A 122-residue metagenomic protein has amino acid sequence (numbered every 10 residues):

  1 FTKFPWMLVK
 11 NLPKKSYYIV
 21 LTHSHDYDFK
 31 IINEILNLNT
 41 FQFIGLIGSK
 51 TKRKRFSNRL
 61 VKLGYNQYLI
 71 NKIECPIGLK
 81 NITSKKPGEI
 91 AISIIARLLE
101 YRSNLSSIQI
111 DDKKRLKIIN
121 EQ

Functional and structural regions predicted by a protein language model:
F1-K3, C75: Short loop/edge segments at beta-strand edges and connector loops that shape dinucleotide/nucleotide cofactor-binding
K3-K62, A91, L99: Phosphate-bearing ligand-interacting subdomains that bind or position ATP/ADP/UDP/GDP/NAD(P) or nucleotide-linked
F41, I47-Q122: Adenosine-phosphate binding glycine-rich loop
